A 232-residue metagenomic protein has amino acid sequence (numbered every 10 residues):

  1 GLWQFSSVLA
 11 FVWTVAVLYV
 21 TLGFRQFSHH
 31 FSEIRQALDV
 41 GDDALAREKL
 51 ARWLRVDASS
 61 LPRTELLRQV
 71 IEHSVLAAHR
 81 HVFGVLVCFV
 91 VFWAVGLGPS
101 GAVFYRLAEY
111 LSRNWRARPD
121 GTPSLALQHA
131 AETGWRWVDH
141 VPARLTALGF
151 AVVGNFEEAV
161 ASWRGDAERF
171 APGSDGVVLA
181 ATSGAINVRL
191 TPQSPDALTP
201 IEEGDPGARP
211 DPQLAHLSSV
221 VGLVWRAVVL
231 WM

Functional and structural regions predicted by a protein language model:
G1-M232: Hydrophobic N-terminal alpha-helices or hydrophobic patches in metabolic proteins across all domains of life
